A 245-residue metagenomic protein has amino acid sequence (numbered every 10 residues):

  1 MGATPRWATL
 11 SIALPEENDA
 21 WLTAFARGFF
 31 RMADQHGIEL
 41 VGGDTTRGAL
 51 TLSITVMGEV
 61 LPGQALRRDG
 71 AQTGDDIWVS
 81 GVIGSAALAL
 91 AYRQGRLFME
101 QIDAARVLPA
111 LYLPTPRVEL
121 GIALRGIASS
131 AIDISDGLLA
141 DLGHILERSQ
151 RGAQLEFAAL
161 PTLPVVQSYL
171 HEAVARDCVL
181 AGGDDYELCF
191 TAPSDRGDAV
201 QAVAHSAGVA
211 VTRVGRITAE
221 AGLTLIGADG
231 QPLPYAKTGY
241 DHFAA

Functional and structural regions predicted by a protein language model:
T4, G84-L88, A104-A110, P164-V166: Short acidic/polar alpha-helix capping motifs at helix-coil junctions
T4-Q94, R216: Glycine-rich anion-binding loops of enzyme active sites
E16-E39, T46-L50, M57, G126 (+1 more regions): Glycine-/charge-enriched secondary-structure boundary and capping motifs
G43, D69, S80-V82, P109-L113 (+3 more regions): Glycine- and other small-residue-rich loops at beta-strand/loop junctions that grip anionic moieties
A65, L120, A199-V203: Hydrophobic side chains in well-ordered alpha-helices
Y92-I102: Acidic/polar short surface loop at catalytic or gating sites that assists cofactor/ion binding and chemistry
I102-H144: Polyanion-binding loop/helix "lid" in catalytic or ligand-binding cores
